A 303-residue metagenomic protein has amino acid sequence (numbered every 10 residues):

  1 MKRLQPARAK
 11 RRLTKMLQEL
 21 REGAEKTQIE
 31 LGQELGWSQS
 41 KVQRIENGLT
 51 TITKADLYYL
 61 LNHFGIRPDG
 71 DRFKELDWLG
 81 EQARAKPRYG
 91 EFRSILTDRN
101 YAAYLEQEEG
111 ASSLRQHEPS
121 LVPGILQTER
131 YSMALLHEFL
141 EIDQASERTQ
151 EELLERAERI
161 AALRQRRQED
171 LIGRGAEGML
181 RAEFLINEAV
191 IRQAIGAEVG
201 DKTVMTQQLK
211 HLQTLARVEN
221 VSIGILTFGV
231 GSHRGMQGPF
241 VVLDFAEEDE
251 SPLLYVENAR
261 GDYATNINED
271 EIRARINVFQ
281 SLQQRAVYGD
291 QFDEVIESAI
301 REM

Functional and structural regions predicted by a protein language model:
K2-R3, A9-K15, I29-E30, N47 (+3 more regions): Interdomain hinge/linker segments and adjacent boundary elements that couple functional modules
Q18-E19: Short, amphipathic alpha-helical "recognition" segments used to contact nucleic acids or chromatin
E22, G36, N47-L49: Residue-level detection of the helix-turn-helix DNA-binding "recognition helix"
A24-K41: Short alpha-helical DNA-recognition segment
R44: Base-recognition residues in the alpha-helical recognition helix of bacterial helix-turn-helix
G178, L185, I191-M303: C-terminal regulatory/effector modules of DNA-binding transcriptional regulators
